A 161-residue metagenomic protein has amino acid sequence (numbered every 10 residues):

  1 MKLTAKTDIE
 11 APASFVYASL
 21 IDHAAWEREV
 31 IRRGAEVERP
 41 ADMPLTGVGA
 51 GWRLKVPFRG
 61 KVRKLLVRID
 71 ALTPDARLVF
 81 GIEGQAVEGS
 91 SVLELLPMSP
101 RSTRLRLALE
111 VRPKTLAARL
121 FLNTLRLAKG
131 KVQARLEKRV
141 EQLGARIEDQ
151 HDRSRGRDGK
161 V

Functional and structural regions predicted by a protein language model:
M1-G47, V161: Hydrophobic ligand-binding cavity/cleft-lining segments
K2, P97-M98, A118, D152-V161: Extended beta-strand/beta-hairpin segments
K2-T4, V62-L66, V87-V92: Short, surface-exposed coil-to-beta transition loops
I9-A11, F58-G60, V111-T115: Beta-strand elements of well-folded, non-transmembrane domains
A13, L45, D70-D75, E94-R104: A short, structured loop/turn motif at beta-sheet edges
S14, A18, P100, A134 (+2 more regions): Replace "anionic and nucleotidyl ligands
R28, E38-Q85, K138-G156: Glycine-rich portal/gate segments that line the openings of hydrophobic small-molecule binding cavities
G81-A134: Beta-strand/loop substructures that line and gate deep hydrophobic ligand-binding cavities in soluble
